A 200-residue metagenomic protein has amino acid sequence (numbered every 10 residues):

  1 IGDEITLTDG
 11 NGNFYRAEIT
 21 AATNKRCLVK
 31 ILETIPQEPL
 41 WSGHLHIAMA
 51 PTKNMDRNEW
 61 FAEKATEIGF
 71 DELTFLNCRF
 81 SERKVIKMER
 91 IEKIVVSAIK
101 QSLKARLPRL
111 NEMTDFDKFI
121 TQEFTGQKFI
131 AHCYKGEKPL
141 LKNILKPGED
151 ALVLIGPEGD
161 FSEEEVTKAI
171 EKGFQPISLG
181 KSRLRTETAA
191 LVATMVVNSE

Functional and structural regions predicted by a protein language model:
I1-D3, N13-Y15, K25-C27, W41-L45 (+4 more regions): A generic structural signal for short beta-strands and their flanking turns/coil linkers
I1-P36, E89: N-terminal positively charged helical leader segments and presequences
G10, P51, M113, H132-Y134 (+1 more regions): Fold-independent oxyanion-binding glycine-rich loops and adjacent beta-strand/coil segments at enzyme active sites
V29, L107-N111, P176: Generic structural signal for residues in well-ordered beta-strands
P36-I130: RNA substrate-binding interface of SAM-dependent RNA methyltransferases
F129-T167, F174-L179: Active-site/ligand-binding-proximal alpha/beta "capping" segment
E163-E200: Structured adenosyl-cofactor binding patch, chiefly the S-adenosyl-L-methionine
